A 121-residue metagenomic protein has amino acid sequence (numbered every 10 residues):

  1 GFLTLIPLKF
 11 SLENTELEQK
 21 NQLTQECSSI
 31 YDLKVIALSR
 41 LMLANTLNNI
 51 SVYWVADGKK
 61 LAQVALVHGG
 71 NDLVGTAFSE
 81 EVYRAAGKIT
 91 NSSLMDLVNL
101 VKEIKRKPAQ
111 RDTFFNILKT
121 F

Functional and structural regions predicted by a protein language model:
G1-F121: Auxiliary Fe-S-binding modules of radical SAM enzymes
